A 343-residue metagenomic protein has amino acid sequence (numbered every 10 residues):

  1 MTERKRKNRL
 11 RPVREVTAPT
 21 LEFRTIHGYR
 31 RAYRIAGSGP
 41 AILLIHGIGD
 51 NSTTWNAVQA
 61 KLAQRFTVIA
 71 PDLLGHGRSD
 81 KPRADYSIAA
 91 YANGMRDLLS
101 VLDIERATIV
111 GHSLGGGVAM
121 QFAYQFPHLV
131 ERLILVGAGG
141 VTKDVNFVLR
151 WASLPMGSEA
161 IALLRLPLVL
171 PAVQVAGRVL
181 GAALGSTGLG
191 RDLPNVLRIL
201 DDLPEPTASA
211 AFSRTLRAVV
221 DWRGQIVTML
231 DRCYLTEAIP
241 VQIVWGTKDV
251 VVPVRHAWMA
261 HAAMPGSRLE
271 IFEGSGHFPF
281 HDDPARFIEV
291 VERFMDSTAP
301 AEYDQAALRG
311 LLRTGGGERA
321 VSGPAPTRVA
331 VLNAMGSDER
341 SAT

Functional and structural regions predicted by a protein language model:
M1-I42, Q64-F66, I104-E105, G190-P194 (+1 more regions): Alpha/beta-hydrolase fold catalytic core
R24-Y29, R34-A36, A70-L114, F126 (+2 more regions): Active-site loop/oxyanion-hole signature of alpha/beta-hydrolase fold enzymes
Y29, R34-R78: Conserved HGGG/HGGXW glycine-rich cap/lid loop of the alpha/beta-hydrolase fold
A41, R65-T67, E105-T108, L129-R132 (+2 more regions): Structural signature of beta-strand start/N-cap positions in the alpha/beta core of ABC transporter nucleotide-binding
V118-F122: Hydrolases whose catalytic domains are alpha/beta-hydrolase-1, hotdog thioesterase, or metallo-beta-lactamase-like
Y124, R132-P167: Flexible "cap/lid" loop of the alpha/beta hydrolase fold
P204-A262, I271: Conserved serine/cysteine hydrolase catalytic core
F272-I288: Catalytic histidine-centered segment of alpha/beta-hydrolase-like enzymes
